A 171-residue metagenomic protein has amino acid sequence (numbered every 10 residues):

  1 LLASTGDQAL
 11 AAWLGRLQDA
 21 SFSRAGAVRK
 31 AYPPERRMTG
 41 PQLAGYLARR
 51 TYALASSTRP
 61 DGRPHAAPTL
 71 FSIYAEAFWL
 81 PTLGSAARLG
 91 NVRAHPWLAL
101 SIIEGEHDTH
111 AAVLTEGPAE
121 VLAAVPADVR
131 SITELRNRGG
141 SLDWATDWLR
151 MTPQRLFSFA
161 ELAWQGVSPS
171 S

Functional and structural regions predicted by a protein language model:
L1-M38, D108-S171: Charged, gly/pro-rich active-site loop segments
G26-R59: Short, conserved active-site entrance elements at the starts or edges of catalytic domains
A48-R50, P64-A66, W144-T146, T152: Short gly/pro-enriched beta-turn/loop segments at secondary-structure junctions
R50-G84, L100-I102, A111-L114: Short beta-strand segments
G84-A86, P96-S101, V129-G140: Short acidic (Asp/Glu) patches
A86-R88, Q165-G166: Short, surface-exposed beta-strand-loop junctions and turns on beta-sheet-rich folds
E104-E106: Short, charged beta-turn/beta-strand-edge "cap" motif at the junction between a beta-strand and an adjacent loop
